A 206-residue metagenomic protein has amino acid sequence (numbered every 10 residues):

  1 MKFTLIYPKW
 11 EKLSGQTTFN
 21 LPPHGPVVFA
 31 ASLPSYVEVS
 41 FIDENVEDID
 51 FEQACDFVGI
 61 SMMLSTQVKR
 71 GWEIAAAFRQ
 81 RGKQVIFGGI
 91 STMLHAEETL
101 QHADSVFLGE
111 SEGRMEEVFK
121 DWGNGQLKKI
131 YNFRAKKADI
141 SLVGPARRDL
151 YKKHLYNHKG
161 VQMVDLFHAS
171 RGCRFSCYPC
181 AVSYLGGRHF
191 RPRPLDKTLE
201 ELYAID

Functional and structural regions predicted by a protein language model:
K2, F19, F29-G144: Glycine-rich beta-alpha loop elements in corrinoid/cobalamin-binding modules across cobalamin-dependent enzymes
F3-Y7: Short, hydrophobic/glycine-enriched beta-strand segments
P8-E11, M63, S111, L185: Flexible loop residues that form catalytic and substrate-binding hotspots at small-molecule/glycan-binding clefts
K12-P26: Glycine- and acidic-residue-enriched helix-capping/strand-helix junction motifs
L13, V68, E116, C177 (+1 more regions): Glycine/Thr-rich phosphate-binding loops of Rossmann-like dinucleotide-binding domains
F19, P23, L64, L108 (+1 more regions): Flexible, glycine- and charge-enriched loops at secondary-structure boundaries
P23, V68, W72, E112 (+1 more regions): Non-membrane alpha-helical structural segments and their capping/turn regions in soluble enzymes
G144-D206: Radical SAM [4Fe-4S] cluster-binding motif and immediate context
